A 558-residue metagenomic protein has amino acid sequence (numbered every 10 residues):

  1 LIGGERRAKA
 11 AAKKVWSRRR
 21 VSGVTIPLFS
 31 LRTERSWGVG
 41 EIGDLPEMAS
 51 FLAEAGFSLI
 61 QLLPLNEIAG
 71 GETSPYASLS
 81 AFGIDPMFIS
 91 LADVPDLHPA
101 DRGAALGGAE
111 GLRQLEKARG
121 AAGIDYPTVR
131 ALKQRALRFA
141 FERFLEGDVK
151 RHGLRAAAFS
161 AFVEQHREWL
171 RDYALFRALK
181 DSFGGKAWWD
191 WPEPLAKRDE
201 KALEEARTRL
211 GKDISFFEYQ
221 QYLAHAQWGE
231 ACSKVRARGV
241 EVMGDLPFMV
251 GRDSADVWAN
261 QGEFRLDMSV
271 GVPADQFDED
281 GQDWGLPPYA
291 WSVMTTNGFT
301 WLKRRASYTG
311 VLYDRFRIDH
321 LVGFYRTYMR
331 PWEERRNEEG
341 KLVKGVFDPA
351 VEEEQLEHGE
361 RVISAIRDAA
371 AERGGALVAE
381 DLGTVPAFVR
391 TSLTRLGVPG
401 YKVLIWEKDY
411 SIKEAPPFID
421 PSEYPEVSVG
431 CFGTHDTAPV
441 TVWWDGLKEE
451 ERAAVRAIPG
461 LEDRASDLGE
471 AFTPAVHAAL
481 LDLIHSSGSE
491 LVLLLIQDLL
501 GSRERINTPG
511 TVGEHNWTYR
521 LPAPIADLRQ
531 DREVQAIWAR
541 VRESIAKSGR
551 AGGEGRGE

Functional and structural regions predicted by a protein language model:
I2-R7, K13-Q261, M294-T295: Acidic/aromatic-lined carbohydrate-recognition and catalytic surfaces of CAZymes acting on diverse glycans
R19-S22, G56-S58, R238-V240, L312-D314 (+3 more regions): Short, well-ordered coil/turn segments that N-cap beta-strands
S22-I26, I60-Q61, V242-G244, F316 (+4 more regions): Hydrophobic faces of well-ordered beta-strands that scaffold small-molecule active sites in alpha/beta enzyme cores
Q61-G71, L246-R252, D319-T327, E380-G383 (+1 more regions): Short, solvent-exposed turn/loop segments enriched in Gly/Ser/Thr/Pro and often Arg
S74-R102, D256-G281, E338-E352, L356-E360 (+1 more regions): Acidic, His- and aromatic-enriched active-site or binding-groove loops in soluble protein domains that engage sugars
A158, D368, G374, D381-E504 (+1 more regions): Conserved alpha/beta catalytic core and glycan-binding cleft of carbohydrate-active enzymes
F217-K234, G298-V398: Active-site neighborhood of glycoside hydrolase catalytic domains
G501-R550: Structured C-terminal cap/extension of enzyme domains
